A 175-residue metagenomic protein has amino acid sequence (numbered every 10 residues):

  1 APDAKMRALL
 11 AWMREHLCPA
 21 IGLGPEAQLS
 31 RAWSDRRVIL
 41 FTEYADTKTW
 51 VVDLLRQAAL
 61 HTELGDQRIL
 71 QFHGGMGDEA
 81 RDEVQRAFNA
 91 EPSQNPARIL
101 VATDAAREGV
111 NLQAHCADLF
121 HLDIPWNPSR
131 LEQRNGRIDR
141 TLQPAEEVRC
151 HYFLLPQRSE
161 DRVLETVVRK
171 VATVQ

Functional and structural regions predicted by a protein language model:
P2-E43, D53-L54, A90-E91: Conserved interdomain hinge at the start of the Helicase C-terminal
D35-R36, L64-R68, P96-A97, A114-D118 (+1 more regions): Short glycine-/polar-rich loops that comprise or flank the Walker A/P-loop and associated switch/sensor motifs
E43-F72: Conserved helicase motor "Helicase C" RecA-like lobe of SF1/SF2 P-loop NTPases
A45-K48, M76-D78, A105-E108, I124-P128 (+2 more regions): Conserved nucleotide-binding/hydrolysis micro-motifs of P-loop NTPases
D66-T103: Conserved helicase ATPase core of P-loop NTP-dependent helicases/translocases
V101, V110-I124, Q133, V148-Y152: A short beta-strand element within the Helicase C-terminal
S129-Q175: A conserved SF2-helicase RecA2
